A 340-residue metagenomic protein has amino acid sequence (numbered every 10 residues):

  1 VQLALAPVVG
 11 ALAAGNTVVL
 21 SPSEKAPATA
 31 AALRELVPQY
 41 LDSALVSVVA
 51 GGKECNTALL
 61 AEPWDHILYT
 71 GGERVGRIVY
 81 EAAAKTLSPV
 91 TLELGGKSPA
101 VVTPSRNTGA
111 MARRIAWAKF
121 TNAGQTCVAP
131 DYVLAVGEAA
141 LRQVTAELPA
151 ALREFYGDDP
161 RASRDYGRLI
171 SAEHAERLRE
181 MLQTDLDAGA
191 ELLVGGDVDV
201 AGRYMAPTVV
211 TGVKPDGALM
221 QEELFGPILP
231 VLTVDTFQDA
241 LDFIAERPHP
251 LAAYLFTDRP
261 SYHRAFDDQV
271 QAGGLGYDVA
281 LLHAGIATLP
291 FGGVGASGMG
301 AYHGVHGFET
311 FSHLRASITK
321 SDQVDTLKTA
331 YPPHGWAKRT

Functional and structural regions predicted by a protein language model:
V1-A110, V234: Rossmann-like NAD(P) dinucleotide-binding subdomain of oxidoreductase/dehydrogenase enzymes
A11, A83, L148, D185 (+2 more regions): A generic structural signal for well-ordered alpha-helical segments
G15, V46, I67, G96 (+5 more regions): Residue-level signal for inorganic ion chemistry
L41, R74-K214, Y277, T326 (+1 more regions): ALDH superfamily catalytic-core signature
G52, T70, A118, F256-T257 (+1 more regions): Conserved residues at the C-terminal ends of beta-strands
L60-A61, L94-G96, C127-V128, S163 (+2 more regions): Short glycine-enriched loop/turn motifs at secondary-structure junctions
R153, D197, Y204-T340: Conserved C-terminal structural/oligomerization subdomain of aldehyde/semialdehyde dehydrogenase
